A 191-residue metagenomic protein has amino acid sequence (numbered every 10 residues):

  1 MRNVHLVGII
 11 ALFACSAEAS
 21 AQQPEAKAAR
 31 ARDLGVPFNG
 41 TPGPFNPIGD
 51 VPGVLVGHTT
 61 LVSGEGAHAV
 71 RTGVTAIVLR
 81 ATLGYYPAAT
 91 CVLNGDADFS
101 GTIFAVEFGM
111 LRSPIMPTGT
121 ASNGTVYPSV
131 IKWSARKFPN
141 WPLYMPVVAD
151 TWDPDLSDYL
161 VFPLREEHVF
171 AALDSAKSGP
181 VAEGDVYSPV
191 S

Functional and structural regions predicted by a protein language model:
M1-V7: Bacterial N-terminal signal peptides that target proteins for export
V7-S16: Bacterial N-terminal signal peptides
A17-A21: Sec/Tat signal peptide C-region and signal peptidase I cleavage site
Q22-S191: Alpha/propeptide regions of enzymes that mature by internal proteolysis
